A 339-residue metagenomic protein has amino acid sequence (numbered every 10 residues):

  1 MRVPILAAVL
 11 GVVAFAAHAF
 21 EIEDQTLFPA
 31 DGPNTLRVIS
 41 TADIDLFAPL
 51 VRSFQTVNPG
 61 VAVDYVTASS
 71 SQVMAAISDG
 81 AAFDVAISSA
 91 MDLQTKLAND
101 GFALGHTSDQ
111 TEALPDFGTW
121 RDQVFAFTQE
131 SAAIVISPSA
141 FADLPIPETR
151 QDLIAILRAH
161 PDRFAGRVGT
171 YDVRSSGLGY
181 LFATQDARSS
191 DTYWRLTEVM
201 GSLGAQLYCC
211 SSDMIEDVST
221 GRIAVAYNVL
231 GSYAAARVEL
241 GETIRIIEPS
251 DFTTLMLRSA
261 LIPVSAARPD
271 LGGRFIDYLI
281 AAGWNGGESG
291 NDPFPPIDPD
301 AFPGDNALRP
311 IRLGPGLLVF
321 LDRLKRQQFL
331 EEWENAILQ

Functional and structural regions predicted by a protein language model:
A19-K96: Early extracytoplasmic/lumenal segment of secretory-pathway proteins
T41, A48, I77, A82 (+2 more regions): Extracytoplasmic ligand-binding site segments that recognize negatively charged/polar headgroups
D84-S88, L207, A224-V229, R245-I246: Paired acidic/hydrophobic, glycine-rich loop segments that form the ligand-binding mouth/hinge of periplasmic-binding
D92-A98, S219-T243: A ligand-binding cleft/hinge motif common to bilobed small-molecule-binding domains
A103-E112, Q123-A126, E242-T254, P263-V264: Short beta-strand->loop
A133-A140, A183, M256-R268, G287-G290: A bilobed periplasmic-binding-protein/Venus flytrap-type ligand-binding module shared by bacterial periplasmic
H160-R163, Y278-A301: Periplasmic-binding protein-like
I297-Q339: An extracytoplasmic/periplasmic, membrane-proximal ligand-sensing/linker region
